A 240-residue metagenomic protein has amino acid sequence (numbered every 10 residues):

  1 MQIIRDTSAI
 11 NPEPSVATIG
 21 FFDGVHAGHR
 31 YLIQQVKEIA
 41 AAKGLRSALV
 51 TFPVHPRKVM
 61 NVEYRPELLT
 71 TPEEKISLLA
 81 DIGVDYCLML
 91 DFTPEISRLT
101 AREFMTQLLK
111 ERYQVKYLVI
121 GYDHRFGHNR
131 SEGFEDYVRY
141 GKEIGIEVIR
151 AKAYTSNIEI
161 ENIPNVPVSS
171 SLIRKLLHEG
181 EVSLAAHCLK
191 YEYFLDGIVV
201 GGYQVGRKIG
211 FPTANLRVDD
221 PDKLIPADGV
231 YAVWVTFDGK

Functional and structural regions predicted by a protein language model:
Q2-S8, L88: Short acidic-hydrophobic, aromatic-tinged amphipathic segments that line or gate anion-handling sites
A9-E13, P94-S97, Y154-E161: A short acidic, often aromatic-flanked loop/helix-cap motif at beta-alpha or helix-coil junctions that lines enzyme
A9-T71: N-terminal catalytic cores of NTP/NDP-binding nucleotidyl/phosphoryl-transfer enzymes
Y31, Q35, E74, L184-Y191: A non-catalytic, amphipathic alpha-helix used as a structural packing/dimerization or gating element in enzyme scaffolds
R46-A48, Y86, Y117, I149: A structural signal for isolated positions on well-ordered beta-strands in alpha/beta enzyme cores
P56-I144: N-terminal Rossmann-like or analogous alpha/beta NTP/dinucleotide-binding catalytic cores that position adenine
M105-T106, K110-K240: Active-site cores that bind ATP or allylic diphosphates and position pyrophosphate for catalysis
